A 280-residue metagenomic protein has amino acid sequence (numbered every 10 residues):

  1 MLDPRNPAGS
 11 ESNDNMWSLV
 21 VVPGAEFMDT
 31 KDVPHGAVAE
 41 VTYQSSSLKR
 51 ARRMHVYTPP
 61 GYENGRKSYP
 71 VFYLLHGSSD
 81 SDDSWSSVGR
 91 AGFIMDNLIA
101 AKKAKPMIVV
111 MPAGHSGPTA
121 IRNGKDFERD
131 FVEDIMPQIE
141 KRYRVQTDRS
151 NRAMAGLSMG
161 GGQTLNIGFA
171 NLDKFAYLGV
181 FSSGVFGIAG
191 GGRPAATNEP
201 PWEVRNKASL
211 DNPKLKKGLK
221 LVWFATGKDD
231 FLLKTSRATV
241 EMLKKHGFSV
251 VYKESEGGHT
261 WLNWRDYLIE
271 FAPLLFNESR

Functional and structural regions predicted by a protein language model:
M1-R280: Non-catalytic cap/lid and distal C-terminal segments of serine-dependent acyl enzymes
